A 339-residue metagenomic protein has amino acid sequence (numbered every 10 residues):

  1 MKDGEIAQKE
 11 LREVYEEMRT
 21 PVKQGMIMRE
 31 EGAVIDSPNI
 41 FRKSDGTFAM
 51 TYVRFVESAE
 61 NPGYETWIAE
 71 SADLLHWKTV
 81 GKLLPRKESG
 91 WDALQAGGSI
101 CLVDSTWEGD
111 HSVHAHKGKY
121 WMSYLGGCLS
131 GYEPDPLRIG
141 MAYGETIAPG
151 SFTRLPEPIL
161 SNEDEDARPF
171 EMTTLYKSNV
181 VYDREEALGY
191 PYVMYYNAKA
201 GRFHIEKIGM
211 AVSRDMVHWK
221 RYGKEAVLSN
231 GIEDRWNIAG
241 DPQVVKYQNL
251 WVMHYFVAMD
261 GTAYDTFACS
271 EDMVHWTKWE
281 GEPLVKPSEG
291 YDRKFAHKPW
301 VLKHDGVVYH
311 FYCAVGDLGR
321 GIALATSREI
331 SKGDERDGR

Functional and structural regions predicted by a protein language model:
M1-G98, L102-Y176, V181-N237, V245-K294 (+1 more regions): Beta-rich carbohydrate-recognition and catalytic domains
P299: Extracellular glycan/ECM-engagement signal in secreted proteins
